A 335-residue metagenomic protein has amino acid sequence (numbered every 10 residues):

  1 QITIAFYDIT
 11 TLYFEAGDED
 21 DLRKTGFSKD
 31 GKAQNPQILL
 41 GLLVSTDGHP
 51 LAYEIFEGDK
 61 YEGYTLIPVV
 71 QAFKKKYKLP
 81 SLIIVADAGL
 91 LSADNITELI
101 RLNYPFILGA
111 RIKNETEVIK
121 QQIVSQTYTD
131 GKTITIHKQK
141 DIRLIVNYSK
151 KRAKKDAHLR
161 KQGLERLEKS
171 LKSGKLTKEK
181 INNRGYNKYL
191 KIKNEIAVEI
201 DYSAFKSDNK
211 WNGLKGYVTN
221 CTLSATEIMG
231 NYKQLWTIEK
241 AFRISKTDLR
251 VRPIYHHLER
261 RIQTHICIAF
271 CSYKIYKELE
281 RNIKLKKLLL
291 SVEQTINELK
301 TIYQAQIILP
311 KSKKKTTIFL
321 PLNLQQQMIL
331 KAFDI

Functional and structural regions predicted by a protein language model:
Q1-I335: Anion-binding and metal-coordination hotspots
